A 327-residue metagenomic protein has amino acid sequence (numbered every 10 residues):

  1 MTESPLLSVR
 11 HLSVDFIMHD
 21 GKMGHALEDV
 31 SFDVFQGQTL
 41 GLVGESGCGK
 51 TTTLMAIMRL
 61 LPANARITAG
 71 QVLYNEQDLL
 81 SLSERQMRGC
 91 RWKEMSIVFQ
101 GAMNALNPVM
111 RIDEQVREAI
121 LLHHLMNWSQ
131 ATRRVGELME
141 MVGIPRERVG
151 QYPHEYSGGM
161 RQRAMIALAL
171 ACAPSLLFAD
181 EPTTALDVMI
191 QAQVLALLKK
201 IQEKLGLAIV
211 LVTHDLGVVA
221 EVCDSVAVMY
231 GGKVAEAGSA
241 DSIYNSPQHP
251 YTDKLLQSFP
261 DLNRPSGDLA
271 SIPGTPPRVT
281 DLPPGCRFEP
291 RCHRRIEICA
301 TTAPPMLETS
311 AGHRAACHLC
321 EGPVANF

Functional and structural regions predicted by a protein language model:
M1-S246, A315, E321-F327: ABC transporter nucleotide-binding domains
E3-P5, V149, A237-F327: Short catalytic/signature loops enriched in Gly
